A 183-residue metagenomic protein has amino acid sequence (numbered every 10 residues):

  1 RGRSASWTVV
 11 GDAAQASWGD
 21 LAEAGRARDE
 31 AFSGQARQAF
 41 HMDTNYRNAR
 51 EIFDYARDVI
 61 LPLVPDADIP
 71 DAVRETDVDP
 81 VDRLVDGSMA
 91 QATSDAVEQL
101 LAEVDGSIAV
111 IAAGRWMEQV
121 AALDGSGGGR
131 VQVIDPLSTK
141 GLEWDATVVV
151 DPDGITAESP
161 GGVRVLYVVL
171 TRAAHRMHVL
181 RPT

Functional and structural regions predicted by a protein language model:
G2-T183: Conserved helicase motor core of SF1/SF2 NTP-dependent helicases
